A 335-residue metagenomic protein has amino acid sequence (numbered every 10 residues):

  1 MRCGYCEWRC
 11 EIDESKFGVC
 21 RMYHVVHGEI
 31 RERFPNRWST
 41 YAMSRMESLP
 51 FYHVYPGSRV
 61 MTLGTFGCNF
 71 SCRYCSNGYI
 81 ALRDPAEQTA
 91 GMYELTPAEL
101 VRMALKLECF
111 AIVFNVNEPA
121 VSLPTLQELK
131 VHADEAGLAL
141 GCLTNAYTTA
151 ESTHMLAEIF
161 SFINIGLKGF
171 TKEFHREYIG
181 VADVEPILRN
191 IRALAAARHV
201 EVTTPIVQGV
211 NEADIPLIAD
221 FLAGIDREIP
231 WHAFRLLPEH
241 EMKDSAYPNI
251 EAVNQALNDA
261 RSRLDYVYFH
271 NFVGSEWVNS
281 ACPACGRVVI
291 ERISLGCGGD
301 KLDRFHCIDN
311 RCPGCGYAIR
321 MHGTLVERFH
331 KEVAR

Functional and structural regions predicted by a protein language model:
M1-C3, C10-E11, S15-V26, I30 (+1 more regions): Long amphipathic alpha-helical segments
M1-S15, I215-R335: Auxiliary Fe-S-binding modules of radical SAM enzymes
E7, R21-H24, N69, S76 (+2 more regions): Cys/His-coordinated zinc-binding microdomains
I12, N69, A81, T149 (+3 more regions): Flexible, glycine-rich phosphate/dinucleotide-binding loops and adjacent beta-alpha linkers at cofactor/substrate
C20, R31, H175, A284 (+1 more regions): Short clusters of hydrophobic/aromatic residues that line enzyme substrate/ligand-binding pockets
V25-F162, H330-R335: Conserved Radical SAM active-site core
P56, Y93, D183, N249 (+1 more regions): Short, conserved glycine- and acidic-residue-centered signature motifs in active-site or ligand-binding loops
P97-N249, A256: Conserved AdoMet/S-adenosylmethionine-binding subsite of the radical SAM
